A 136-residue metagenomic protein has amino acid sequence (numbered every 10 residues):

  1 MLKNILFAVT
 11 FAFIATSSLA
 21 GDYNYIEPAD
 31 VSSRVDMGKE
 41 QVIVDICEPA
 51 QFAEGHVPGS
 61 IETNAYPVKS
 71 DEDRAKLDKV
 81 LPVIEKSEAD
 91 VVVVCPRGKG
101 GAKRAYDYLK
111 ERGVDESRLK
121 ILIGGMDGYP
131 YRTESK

Functional and structural regions predicted by a protein language model:
L2, T16-A29, M37-Q41, A53-D90 (+1 more regions): Rhodanese-like catalytic fold shared by cysteine-dependent sulfurtransferases and DSP/PTP-type phosphatases
A8-S17: Bacterial N-terminal signal peptides
S33: Short, surface-exposed binding/anchoring microloops in extracellular/periplasmic proteins
I43-D45: Structural scaffold elements adjacent to functional motifs in cytosolic proteins
E48-Q51: Active-site-proximal loop/helix segments of hydrolase catalytic cores
